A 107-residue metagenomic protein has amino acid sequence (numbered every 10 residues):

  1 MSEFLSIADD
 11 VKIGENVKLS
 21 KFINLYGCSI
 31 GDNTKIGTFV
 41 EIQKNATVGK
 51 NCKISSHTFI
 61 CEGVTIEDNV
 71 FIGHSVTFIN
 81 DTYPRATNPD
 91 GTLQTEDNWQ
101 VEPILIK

Functional and structural regions predicted by a protein language model:
M1-D9, K18-K107: Flexible, glycine/small-residue-enriched loop-and-beta-strand segment within the central core of proteins
G14-E15: Short N-terminal binding/cap micro-motifs at the start of the first secondary-structure element
